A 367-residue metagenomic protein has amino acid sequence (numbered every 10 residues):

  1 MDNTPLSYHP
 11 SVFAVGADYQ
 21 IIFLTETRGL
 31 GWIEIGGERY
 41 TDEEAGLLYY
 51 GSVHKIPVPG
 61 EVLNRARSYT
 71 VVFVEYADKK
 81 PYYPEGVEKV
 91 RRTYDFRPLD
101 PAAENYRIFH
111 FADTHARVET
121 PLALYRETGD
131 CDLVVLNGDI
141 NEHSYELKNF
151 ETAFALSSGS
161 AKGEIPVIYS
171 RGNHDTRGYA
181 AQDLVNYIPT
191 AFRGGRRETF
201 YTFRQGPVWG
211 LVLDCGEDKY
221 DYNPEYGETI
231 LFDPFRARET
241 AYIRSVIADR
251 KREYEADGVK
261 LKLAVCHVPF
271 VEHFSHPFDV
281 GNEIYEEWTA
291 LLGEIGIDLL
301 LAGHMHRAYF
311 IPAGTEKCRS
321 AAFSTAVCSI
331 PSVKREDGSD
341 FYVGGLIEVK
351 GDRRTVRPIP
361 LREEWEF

Functional and structural regions predicted by a protein language model:
M1-F109, V259, T355-F367: Acidic, histidine-bearing metal-coordination/catalytic regions of metal-dependent phosphoesterases
S7-H9, G16-Q20, L24, G31-E34 (+1 more regions): Binuclear metal-dependent phosphoesterase catalytic core
G60-R65, T120-V185: Core catalytic region of metal-dependent phosphoesterases/phosphodiesterases, especially metallo-beta-lactamase-like
E75-G86, R92-D95, E151-E253, E287-L291 (+2 more regions): Extended active-site neighborhood of metal-dependent phosphoesterases/phosphodiesterases
E85-N137, E142: An acidic-aromatic substrate-binding cleft motif
F109-D113, L133-D139, P166-N173, L263-H267 (+2 more regions): Active-site neighborhood of phospho(di)ester-bond hydrolases with catalytic His/Asp-centered motifs
A116-T120, E142-Y145, R171-A180, D218-Y222 (+3 more regions): Active-site environment of divalent metal-dependent phosphoester hydrolases
F232, E253-L299: Active-site-proximal segments of metal-dependent phosphoesterases and phosphodiesterases across multiple
